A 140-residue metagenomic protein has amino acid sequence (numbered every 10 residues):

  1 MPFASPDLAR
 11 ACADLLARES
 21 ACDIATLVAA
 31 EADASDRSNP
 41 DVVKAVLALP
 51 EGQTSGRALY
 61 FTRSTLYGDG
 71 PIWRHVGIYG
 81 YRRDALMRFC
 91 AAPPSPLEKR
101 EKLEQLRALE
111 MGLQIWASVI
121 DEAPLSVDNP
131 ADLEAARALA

Functional and structural regions predicted by a protein language model:
M1-F3, P124: A short, conserved beta-strand element in the Rossmann-like catalytic core that flanks the donor/metal-binding loop
A4-S95: Conserved core of the sugar-phosphate nucleotidyltransferase
I72-A140: Conserved alpha/beta core of the MobA/IspD/sugar-nucleotide pyrophosphorylase nucleotidyltransferase superfamily
